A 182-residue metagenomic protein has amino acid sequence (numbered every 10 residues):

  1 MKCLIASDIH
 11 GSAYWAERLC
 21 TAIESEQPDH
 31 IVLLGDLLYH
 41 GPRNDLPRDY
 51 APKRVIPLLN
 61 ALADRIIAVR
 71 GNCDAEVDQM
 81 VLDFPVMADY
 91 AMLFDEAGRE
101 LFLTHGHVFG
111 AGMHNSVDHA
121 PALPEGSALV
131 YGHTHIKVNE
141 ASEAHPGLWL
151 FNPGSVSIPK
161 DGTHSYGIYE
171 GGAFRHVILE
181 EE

Functional and structural regions predicted by a protein language model:
M1-C3, M92-F102, E143-L150, G171-R175: Beta-strand-turn-beta hairpins that frame and shape the catalytic cleft of phosphate-ester-processing enzymes
K2-D95: Core catalytic region of metal-dependent phosphoesterases/phosphodiesterases, especially metallo-beta-lactamase-like
I5-S7, I31-D36, I66-N72, F102-H105 (+2 more regions): Active-site neighborhood of phospho(di)ester-bond hydrolases with catalytic His/Asp-centered motifs
P42-P52, L82-L123, K160-D161: Active-site-proximal segments of metal-dependent phosphoesterases and phosphodiesterases across multiple
A61-A63, A88, E96-G98, P124 (+2 more regions): Short, well-ordered coil/turn elements that cap or connect secondary structure elements
F84, H107-E182: Conserved beta-sheet core of the metallophosphoesterase superfamily
